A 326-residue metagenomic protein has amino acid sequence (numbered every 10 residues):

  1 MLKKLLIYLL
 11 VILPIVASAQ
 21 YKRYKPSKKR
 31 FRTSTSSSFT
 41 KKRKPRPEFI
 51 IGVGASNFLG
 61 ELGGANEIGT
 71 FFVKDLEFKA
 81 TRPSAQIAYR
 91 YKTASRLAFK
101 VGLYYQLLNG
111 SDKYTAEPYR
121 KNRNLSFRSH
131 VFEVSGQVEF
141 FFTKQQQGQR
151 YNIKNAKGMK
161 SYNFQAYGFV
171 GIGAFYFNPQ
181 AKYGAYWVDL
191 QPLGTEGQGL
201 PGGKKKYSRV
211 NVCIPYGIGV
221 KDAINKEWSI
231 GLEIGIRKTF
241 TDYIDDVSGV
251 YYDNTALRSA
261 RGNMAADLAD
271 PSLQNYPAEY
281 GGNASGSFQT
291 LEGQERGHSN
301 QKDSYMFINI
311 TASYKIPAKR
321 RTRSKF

Functional and structural regions predicted by a protein language model:
Q20-I50, Q146-Y162, E292-Q301, K319-F326: Outer-membrane beta-barrel biogenesis signature
K42, A55-S84, A88: Surface-exposed strand-loop-strand hairpins of Gram-negative outer-membrane beta-barrel proteins
R43, Y91-S95, F142-K144, Y176 (+2 more regions): Outer-membrane beta-barrel strand-turn architecture
P45, K79-P83, H130-V134, Y162-F164 (+2 more regions): Residues that define the transmembrane beta-barrel architecture of outer-membrane proteins
I51-A55, I87-Y91, G136-F140, V170-A174 (+3 more regions): Residues on the lipid-exposed face of transmembrane beta-strands in outer-membrane beta-barrel proteins
L59-G60, R96-F99, Q145-Q146, E227-I230 (+1 more regions): Repeated loop/turn-to-beta-strand initiation elements of outer-membrane beta-barrel proteins
S95-Y186: Gram-negative (and chloroplast) outer-membrane scaffold detector with strong preference for beta-barrel transmembrane
N225-F326: Predominantly the C-terminal beta-signal and adjacent terminal strand-loop region of outer-membrane beta-barrel
